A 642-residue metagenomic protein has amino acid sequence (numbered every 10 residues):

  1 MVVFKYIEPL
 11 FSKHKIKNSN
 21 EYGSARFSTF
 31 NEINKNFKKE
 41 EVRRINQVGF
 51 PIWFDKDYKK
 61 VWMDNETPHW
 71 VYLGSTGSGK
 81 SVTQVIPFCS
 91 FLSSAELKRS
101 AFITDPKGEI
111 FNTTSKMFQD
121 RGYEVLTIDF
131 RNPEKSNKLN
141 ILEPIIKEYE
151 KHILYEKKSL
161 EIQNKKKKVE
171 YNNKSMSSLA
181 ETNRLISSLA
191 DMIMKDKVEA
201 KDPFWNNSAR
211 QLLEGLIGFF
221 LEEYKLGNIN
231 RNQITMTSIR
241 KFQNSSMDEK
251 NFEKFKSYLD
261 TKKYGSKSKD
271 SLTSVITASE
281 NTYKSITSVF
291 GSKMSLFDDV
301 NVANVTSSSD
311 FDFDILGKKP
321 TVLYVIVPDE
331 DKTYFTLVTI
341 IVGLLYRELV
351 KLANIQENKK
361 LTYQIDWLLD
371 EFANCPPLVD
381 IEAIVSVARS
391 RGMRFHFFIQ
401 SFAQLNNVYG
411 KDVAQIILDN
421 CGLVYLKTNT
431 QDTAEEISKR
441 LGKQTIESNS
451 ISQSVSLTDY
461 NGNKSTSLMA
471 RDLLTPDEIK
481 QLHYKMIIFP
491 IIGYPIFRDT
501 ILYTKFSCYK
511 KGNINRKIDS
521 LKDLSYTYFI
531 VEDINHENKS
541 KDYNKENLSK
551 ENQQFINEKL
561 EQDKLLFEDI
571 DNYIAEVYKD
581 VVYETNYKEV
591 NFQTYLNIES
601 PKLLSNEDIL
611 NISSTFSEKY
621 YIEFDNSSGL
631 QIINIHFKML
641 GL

Functional and structural regions predicted by a protein language model:
M1-S78, V82-S90, A95-L97, E134 (+6 more regions): Basic- and hydrophobic-enriched, low-structure N-terminal and domain-boundary segments that flank ATP-binding catalytic
P51-D57, V61-M393, V408-K411, E478-H483 (+6 more regions): P-loop NTPase motor domains
K256, N557-L560, F567, D571-Y578 (+4 more regions): Residue-level detector of alpha-helical secondary structure
V385-V387, R391-I487: Conserved ATP-driven motor cores of ASCE-family P-loop NTPases powering translocation/secretion/packaging/pilus
K579-Y595: Short edge beta-strands and adjacent turn/loop segments
F592-S613: Acidic, low-complexity, intrinsically disordered interaction modules
E618-S628: Conserved short beta-strand edge segments in small beta-sheet-based binding/regulatory domains
L630-M639: C-terminal edge-of-domain segments
